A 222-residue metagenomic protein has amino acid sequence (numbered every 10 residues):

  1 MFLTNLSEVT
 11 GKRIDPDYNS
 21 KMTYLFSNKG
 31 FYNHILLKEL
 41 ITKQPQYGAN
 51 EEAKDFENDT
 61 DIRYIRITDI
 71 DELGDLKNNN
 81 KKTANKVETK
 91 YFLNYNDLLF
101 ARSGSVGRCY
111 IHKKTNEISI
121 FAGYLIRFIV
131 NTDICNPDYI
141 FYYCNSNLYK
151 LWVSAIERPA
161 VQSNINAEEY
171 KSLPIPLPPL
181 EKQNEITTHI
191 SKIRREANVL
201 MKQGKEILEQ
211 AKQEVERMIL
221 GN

Functional and structural regions predicted by a protein language model:
M1-G48, L177-N222: Non-catalytic DNA-recognition/assembly elements of restriction-modification systems
H34-A53, T68-Y95: Sequence-specific dsDNA recognition surfaces
N50-N58, A155-E157: Short coil/turn segments at secondary-structure boundaries
R63-R66, L93, L98-A101: Short hydrophobic-aromatic micro-motifs
I70-K81, L98-A122, D138, Y142 (+1 more regions): Short, ligand-facing micro-motifs at secondary-structure edges
K86-V87, K114, P159: Short, solvent-exposed loop/turn positions at domain surfaces that link secondary-structure elements or cap domain
I118-I126, R158-N184: A short glycine-rich beta-alpha junction/loop motif
I134-D138, N184: Short, conserved charged micro-motifs
